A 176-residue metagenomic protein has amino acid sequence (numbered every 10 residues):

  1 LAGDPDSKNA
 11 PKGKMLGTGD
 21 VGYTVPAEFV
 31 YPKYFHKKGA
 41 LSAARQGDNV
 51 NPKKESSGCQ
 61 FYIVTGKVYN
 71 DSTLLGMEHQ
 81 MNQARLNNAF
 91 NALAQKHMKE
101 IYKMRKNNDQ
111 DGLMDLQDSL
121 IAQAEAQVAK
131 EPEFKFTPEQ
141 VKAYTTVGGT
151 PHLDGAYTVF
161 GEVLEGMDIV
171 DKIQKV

Functional and structural regions predicted by a protein language model:
L1-V176: Cyclophilin-like peptidyl-prolyl cis-trans isomerases
